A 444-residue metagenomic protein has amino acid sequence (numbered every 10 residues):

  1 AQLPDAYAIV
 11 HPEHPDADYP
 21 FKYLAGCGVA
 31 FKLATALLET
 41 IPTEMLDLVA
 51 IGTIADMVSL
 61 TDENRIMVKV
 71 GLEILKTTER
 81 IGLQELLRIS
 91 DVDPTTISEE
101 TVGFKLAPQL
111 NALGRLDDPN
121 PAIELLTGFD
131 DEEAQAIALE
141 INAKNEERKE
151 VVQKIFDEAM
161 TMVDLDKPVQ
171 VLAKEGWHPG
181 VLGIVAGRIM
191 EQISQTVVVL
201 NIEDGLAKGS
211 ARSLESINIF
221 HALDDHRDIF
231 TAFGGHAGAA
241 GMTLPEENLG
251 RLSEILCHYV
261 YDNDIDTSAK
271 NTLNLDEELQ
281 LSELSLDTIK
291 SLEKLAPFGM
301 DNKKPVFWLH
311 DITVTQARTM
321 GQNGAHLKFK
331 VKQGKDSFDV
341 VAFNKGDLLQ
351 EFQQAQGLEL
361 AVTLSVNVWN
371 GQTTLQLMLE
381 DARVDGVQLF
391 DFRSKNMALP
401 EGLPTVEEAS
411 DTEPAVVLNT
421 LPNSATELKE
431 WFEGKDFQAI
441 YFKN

Functional and structural regions predicted by a protein language model:
A1, E13-P15, E175-W177, I202-G205 (+3 more regions): Short, ordered loop/turn segments at secondary-structure junctions
Q2-A6, S410-D411: Short loop/helix-cap segments at secondary-structure boundaries that form the rim of catalytic
L3, N64-R65, P119, L182-I184 (+3 more regions): Conserved strand-to-helix beginnings and helix N-cap segments that scaffold or border functional pockets
P4-I54, E430, K443: Short alpha-helices
Y7-I9, F21, G28, P168-V171 (+5 more regions): Structural motif
I9-H11, A50, V199, E277 (+2 more regions): Structural signal for conserved beta-strand scaffold positions within catalytic alpha/beta enzyme cores
L38-L249, E278: Hydrophobic helix-and-loop "lid/oligomerization" segment in the mid-to-C-terminal part of catalytic domains
E133-I137, A143-L172, D225-E427, E433-K435 (+1 more regions): Mid-to-C-terminal polyanion-binding domains and interfaces
